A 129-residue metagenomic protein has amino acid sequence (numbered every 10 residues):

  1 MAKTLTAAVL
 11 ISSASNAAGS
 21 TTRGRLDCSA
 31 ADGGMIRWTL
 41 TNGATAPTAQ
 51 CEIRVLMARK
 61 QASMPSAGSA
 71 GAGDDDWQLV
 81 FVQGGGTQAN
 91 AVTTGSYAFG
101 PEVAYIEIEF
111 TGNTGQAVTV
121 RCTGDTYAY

Functional and structural regions predicted by a protein language model:
M1-Y129: Surface-exposed, low-hydrophobicity beta-strand/loop segments enriched in small/polar/acidic residues
